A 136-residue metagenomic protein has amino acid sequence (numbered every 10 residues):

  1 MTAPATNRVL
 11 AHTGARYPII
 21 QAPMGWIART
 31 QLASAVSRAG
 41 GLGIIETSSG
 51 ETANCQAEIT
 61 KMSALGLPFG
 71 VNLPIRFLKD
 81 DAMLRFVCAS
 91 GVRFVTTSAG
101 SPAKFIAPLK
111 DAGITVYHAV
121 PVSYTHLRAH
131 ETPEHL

Functional and structural regions predicted by a protein language model:
M1-V92: N-terminal capping/small domains of soluble enzymes
Q31, K104-F105, H135: Phosphate- and divalent-cation-binding pockets in alpha/beta enzyme and binding domains that engage nucleotide-derived
E46-S48, R93-G100, V116-P121: Catalytic beta/alpha-barrel core
E51-A57, A99-A112, Y124: Active-site-adjacent beta->alpha loops and helix N-cap segments on the catalytic face of soluble alpha/beta enzymes
P68-G70, P108-Y117: Short beta-strand/loop segments at the ligand-binding rim of alpha/beta enzyme cores
I75, S101, P133: Short, flexible active-site-adjacent loop segments at beta-strand->alpha-helix junctions, enriched in small/polar
D81-R85, F105, L127: Short, charged beta->alpha transition segments
T125-E134: Conserved small/polar residues in nucleotide/adenosyl-binding loops
